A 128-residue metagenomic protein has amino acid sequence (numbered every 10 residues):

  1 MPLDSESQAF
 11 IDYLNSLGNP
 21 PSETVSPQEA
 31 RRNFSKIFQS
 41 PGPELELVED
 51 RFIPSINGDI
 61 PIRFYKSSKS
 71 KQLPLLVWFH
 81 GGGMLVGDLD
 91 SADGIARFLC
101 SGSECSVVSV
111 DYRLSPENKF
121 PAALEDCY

Functional and structural regions predicted by a protein language model:
M1-F64: A glycine/proline-hinged amphipathic helix-loop "lid/cap" segment that gates access to hydrophobic ligand pockets
S55-N57, S68, F79: A generic beta-sheet turn/junction motif
Q72-G82: Short beta-strand element of the alpha/beta-hydrolase
L85-V86: Short beta->alpha connector loops of Rossmann-like oxidoreductase domains
D90-V110: Short amphipathic alpha-helix adjacent to the substrate-entry channel of hydrolases
D111-S115: Short beta-to-alpha linker loops that shape the active-site pocket of alpha/beta-hydrolase fold enzymes
N118-Y128: Alpha/beta-hydrolase active-site loop
